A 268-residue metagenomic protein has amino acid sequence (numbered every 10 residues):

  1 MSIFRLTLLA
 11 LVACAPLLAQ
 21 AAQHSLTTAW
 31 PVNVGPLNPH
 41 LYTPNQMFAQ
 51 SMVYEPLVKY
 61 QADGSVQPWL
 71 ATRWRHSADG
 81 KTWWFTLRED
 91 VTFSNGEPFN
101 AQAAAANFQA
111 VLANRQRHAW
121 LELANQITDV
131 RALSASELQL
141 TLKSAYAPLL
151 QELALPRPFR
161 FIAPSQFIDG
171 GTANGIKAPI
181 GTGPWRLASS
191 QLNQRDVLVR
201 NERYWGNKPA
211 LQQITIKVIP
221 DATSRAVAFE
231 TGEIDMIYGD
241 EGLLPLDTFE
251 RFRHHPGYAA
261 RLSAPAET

Functional and structural regions predicted by a protein language model:
M1-T7: Bacterial N-terminal signal peptides that target proteins for export
T7-P16: Bacterial N-terminal signal peptides
H24-N33, T72, T82-F85, N107 (+5 more regions): Short, well-ordered beta-strand elements
A29-A78, A106-Q109, I180-G181: N-terminal lobe/hinge region of extracytoplasmic solute-binding protein
T72-R117, Q139, R225-A228: Aromatic- and charge-enriched surface segment that lines or borders ligand/interaction sites
T86, L121-Q166: Surface-exposed binding/hinge segments that line and control ligand-binding clefts or catalytic entry sites
A154-P209, Q213, T223: Gly/Pro-rich hinge or "lid" segments in bacterial periplasmic/extracellular proteins
A188-V197, T215-T268: Extracellular/periplasmic solute-recognition and catalytic clefts
